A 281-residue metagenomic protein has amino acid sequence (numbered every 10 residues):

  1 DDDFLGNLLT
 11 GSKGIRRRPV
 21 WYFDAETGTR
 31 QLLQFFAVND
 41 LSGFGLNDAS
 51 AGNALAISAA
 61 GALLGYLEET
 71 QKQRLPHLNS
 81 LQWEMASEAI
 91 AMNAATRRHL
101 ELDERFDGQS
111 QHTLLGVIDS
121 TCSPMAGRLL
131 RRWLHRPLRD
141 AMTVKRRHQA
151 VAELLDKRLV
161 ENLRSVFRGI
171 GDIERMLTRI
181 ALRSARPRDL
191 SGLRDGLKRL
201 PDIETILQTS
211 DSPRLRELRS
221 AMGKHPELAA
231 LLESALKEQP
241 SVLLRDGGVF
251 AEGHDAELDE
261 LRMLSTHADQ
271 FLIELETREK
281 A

Functional and structural regions predicted by a protein language model:
D1-D156, E161, R168-A181, A185-T277: Charged catalytic and DNA/RNA-contacting regions of genome-maintenance and nucleic-acid-processing enzymes
K280-A281: Extended, charged helical/alpha-beta scaffold domains that provide interaction surfaces
